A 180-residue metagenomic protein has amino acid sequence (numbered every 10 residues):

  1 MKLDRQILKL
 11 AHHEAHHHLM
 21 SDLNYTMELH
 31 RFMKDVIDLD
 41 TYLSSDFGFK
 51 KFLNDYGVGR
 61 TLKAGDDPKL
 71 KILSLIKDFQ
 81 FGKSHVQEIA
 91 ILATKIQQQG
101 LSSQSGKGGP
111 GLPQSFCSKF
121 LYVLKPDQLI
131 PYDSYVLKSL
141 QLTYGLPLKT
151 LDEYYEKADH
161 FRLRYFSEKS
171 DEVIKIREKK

Functional and structural regions predicted by a protein language model:
M1-G108, P126-K180: An N-terminal alpha-helical hairpin/helix-loop-helix interaction module that forms a charged, gly/pro-flexible surface
C117-F120: Cytochrome P450 catalytic-core helices
V123: Terminal substrate-recognition subdomain of acyl/acetyltransferases
